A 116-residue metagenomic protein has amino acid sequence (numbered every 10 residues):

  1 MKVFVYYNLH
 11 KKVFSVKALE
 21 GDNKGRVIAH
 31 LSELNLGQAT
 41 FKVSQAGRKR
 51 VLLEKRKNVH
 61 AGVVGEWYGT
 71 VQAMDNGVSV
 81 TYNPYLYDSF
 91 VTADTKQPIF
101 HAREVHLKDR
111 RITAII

Functional and structural regions predicted by a protein language model:
M1-N8: Structural detector for short beta-strands of small beta-barrel domains
K12-S15: Short aromatic-glycine-enriched beta-strand elements
K17-V105: Acidic, low-complexity, intrinsically disordered interaction modules
I112-T113: Short, mixed-charge low-complexity intrinsically disordered segments
